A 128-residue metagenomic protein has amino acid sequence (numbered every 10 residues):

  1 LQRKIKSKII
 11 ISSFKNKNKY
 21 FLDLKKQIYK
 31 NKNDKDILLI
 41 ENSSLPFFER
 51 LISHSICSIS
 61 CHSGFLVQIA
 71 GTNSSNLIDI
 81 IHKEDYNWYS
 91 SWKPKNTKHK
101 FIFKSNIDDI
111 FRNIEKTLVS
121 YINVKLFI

Functional and structural regions predicted by a protein language model:
L1-K83, N87: Donor-binding and catalytic core of enzymes assembling or modifying cell-surface/extracellular glycoconjugates
V67-I128: Nucleotide-sugar donor-binding patch of glycosyltransferase catalytic domains
